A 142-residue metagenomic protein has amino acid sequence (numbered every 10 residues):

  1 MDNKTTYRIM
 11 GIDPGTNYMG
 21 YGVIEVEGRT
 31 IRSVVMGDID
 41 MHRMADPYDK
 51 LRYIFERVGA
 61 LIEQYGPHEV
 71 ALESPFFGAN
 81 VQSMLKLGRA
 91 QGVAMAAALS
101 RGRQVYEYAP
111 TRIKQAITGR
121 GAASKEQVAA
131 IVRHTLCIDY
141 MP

Functional and structural regions predicted by a protein language model:
M1-P142: Phosphate- and other anionic-substrate recognition elements at nucleic-acid/protein interfaces
